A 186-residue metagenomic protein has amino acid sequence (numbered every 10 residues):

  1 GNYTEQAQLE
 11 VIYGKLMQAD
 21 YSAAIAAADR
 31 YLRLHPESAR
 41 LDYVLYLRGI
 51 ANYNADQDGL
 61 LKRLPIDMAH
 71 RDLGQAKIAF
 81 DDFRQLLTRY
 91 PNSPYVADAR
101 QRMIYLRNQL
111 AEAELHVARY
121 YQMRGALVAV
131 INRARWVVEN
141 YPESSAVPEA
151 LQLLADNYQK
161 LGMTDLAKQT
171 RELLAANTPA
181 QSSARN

Functional and structural regions predicted by a protein language model:
G1-N186: Acidic, polar-rich low-complexity tracts and alpha-helical solenoid repeat scaffolds
